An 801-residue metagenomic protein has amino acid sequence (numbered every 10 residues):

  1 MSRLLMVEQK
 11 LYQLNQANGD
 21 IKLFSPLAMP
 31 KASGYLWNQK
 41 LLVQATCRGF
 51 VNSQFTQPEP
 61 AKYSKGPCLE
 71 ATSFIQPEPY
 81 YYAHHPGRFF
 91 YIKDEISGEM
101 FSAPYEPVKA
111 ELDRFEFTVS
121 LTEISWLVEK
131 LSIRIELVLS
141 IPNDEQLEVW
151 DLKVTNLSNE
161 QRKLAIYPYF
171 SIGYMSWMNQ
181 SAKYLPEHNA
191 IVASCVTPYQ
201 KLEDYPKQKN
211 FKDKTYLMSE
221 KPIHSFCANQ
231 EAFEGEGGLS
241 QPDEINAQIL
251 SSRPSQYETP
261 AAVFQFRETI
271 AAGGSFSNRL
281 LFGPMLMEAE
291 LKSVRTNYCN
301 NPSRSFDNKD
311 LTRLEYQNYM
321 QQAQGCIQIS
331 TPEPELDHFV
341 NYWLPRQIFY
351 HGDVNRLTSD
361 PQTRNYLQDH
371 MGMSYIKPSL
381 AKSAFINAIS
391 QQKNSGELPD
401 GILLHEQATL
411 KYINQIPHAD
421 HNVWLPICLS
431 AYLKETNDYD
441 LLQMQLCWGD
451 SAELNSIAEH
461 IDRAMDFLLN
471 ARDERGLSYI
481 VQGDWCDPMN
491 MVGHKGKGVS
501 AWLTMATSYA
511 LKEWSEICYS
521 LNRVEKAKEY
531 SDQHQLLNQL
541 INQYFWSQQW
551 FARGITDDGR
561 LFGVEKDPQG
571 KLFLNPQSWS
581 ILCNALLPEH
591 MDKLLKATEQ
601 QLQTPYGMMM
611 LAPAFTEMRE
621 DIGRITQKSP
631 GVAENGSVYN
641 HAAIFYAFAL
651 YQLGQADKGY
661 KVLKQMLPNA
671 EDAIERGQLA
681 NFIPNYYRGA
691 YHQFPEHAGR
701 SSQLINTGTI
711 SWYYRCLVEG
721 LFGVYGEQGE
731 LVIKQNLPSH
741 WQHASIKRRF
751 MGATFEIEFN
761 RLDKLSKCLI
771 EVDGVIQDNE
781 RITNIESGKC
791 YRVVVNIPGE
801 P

Functional and structural regions predicted by a protein language model:
M1-N365, S379-N387, Q391, A431 (+11 more regions): Anionic coordination/interaction segments
M1-S33, L536, Q543-G607, L653 (+1 more regions): Carbohydrate-active enzyme catalytic cores, enriched for enzymes that act on polyanionic acidic polysaccharides
Y91-K93, Y366, M373-G476, A501-S508 (+4 more regions): Aromatic-rich carbohydrate-recognition surfaces in CAZymes
Q161, E288, E435-G449, E513-E529: Inter-helical turn/loop segments and adjacent helix faces that build the functional surface of alpha-helical bundle
Y167-I172, P399-D400, A506-I622, K664 (+1 more regions): Catalytic cores of carbohydrate-active enzymes
Q256, T269-A271, F306, C326-S330 (+14 more regions): Hydrophobic alpha-helical scaffolding
Q317, Q322, C326-I329, E333-L336 (+6 more regions): Aromatic-lined, polymer-binding surfaces characteristic of secreted/periplasmic polysaccharide-degrading enzymes
Q368, D400-D420, G449-A452, L477-G498 (+3 more regions): Carbohydrate-binding/catalytic loop surfaces
